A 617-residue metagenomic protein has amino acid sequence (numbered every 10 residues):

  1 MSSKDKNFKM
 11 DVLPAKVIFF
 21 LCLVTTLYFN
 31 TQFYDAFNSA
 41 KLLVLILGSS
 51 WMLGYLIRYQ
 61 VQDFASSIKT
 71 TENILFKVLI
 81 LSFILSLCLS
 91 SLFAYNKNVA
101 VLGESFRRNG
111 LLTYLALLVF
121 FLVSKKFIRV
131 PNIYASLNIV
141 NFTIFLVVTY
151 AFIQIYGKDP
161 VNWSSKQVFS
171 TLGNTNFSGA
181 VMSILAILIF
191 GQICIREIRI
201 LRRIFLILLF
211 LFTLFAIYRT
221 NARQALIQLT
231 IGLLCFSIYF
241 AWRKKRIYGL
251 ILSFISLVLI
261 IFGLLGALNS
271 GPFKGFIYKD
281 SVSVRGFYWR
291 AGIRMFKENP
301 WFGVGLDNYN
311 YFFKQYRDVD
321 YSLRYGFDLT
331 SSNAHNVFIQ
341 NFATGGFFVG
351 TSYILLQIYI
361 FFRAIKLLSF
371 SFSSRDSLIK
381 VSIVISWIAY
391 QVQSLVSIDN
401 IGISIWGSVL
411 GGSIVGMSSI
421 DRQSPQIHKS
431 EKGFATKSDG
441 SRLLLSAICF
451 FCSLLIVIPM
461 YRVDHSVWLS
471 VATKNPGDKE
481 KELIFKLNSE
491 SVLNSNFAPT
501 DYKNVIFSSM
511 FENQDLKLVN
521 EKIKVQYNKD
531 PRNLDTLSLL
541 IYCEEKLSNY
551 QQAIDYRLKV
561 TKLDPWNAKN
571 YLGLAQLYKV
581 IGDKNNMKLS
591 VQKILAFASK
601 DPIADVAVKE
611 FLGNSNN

Functional and structural regions predicted by a protein language model:
S2-D11, F372-S377, G411-Y461: A juxtamembrane structural motif centered on a specific transmembrane helix
S2-N30, V44-I57, I84, C88-S91 (+8 more regions): Alpha-helical transmembrane segments of multi-pass inner-membrane proteins
L27-K41, V61-S66: Short, hydrophobic transmembrane alpha-helix segments
Y55-T70, C88-L102, Y156-D159: Transmembrane alpha-helix boundary signature
Q154, D159-F169, K279-V282, R290 (+2 more regions): Interfacial juxtamembrane loops and adjacent helix segments that form the catalytic/substrate-binding surfaces
Q167-V168, L229-F236, I261-P300, Y311-K314 (+2 more regions): Flexible juxtamembrane loops connecting transmembrane helices in multi-pass membrane enzymes that build or modify
A267-D280, S438-K479, N496, T500-D501: Hydrophobic alpha-helical transmembrane segments in integral membrane proteins
W468-N617: C-terminal luminal/periplasmic domains and tails of membrane-associated envelope-modifying transferases
